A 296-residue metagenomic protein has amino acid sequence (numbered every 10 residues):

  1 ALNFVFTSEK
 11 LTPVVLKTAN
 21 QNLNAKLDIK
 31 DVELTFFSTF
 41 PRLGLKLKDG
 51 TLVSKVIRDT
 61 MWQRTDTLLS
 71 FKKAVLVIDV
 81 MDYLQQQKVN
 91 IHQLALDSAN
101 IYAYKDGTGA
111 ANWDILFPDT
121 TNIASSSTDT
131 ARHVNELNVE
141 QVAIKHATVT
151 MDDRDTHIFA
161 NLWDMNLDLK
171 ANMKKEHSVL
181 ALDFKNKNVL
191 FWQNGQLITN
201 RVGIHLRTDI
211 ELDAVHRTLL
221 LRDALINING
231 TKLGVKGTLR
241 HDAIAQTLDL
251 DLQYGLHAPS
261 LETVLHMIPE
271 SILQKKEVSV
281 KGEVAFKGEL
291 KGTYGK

Functional and structural regions predicted by a protein language model:
A1-N24, M61: N-terminal type II signal-anchor transmembrane helix that functions as the membrane-insertion/stop-transfer segment
N20-K46: Short extracytoplasmic
A25, P41-L169, K175, L197 (+2 more regions): Secondary-structure transition motifs
F37-T39, Q85, I228-N229, D242-I244 (+1 more regions): Short glycine/serine/proline-enriched coil/turn segments at secondary-structure junctions
E140, M151-K291: Interface amphipathic segments
